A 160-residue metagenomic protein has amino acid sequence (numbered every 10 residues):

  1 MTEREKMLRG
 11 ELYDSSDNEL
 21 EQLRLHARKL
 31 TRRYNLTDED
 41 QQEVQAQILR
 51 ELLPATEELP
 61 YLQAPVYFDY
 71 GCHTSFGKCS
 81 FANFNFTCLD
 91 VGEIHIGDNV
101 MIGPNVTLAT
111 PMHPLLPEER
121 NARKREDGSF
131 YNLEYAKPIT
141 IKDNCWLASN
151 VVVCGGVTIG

Functional and structural regions predicted by a protein language model:
M1-L59, L115-E118: Terminal amphipathic alpha-helical/low-complexity segments used for targeting or macromolecular assembly
R4-E5, Q45, E58-P60, F68 (+2 more regions): Short, functionally important structural connectors and interaction interfaces within domains
V66-F76, F81-I159: Flexible, glycine/small-residue-enriched loop-and-beta-strand segment within the central core of proteins
